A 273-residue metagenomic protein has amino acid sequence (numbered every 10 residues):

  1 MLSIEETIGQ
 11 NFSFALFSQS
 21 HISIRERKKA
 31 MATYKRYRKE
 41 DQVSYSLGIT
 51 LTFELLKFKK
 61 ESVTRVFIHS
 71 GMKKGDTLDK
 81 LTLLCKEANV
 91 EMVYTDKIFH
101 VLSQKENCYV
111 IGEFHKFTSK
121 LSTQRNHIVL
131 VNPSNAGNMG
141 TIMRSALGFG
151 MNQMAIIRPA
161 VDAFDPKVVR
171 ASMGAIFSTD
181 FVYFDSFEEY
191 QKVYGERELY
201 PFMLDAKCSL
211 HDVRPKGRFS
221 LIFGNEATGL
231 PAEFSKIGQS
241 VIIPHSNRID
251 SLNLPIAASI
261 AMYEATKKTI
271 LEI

Functional and structural regions predicted by a protein language model:
I4, I8-V110: N-terminal positively charged helical leader segments and presequences
Y45, M92, F181, L199-P201 (+1 more regions): Conserved beta-strand scaffold positions in the cores of enzyme catalytic domains, especially in NTP/NDP-utilizing
G48, S134-I142, L252-A257: Amphipathic alpha-helical repeat scaffolds
F53, T64, G112, L147-F149 (+2 more regions): Structured adenosyl-cofactor binding patch, chiefly the S-adenosyl-L-methionine
E61, I68, T118-A206: RNA substrate-binding interface of SAM-dependent RNA methyltransferases
T95-D96, V131, I157-R158, D180 (+1 more regions): Short beta->alpha connector loops at strand-helix junctions that form conserved, small/polar/Pro-enriched
Y109, F114-L121: Acidic/glycine-rich phosphate/pyrophosphate-binding loops and surrounding catalytic core that coordinate Mg2+
F202-D250: Active-site/ligand-binding-proximal alpha/beta "capping" segment
